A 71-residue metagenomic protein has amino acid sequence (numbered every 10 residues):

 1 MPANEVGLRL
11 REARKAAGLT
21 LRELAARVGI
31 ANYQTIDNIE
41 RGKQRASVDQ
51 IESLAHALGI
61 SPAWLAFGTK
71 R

Functional and structural regions predicted by a protein language model:
M1-A16, A63: A short, Lys/Arg-rich alpha-helix, primarily the initiator
R11, R22, E52: Residues within the helices of the helix-turn-helix
R14, A25, A55: The alpha-helix within a helix-turn-helix
K15, G29, R41, K70: Residue-level detection of the helix-turn-helix DNA-binding "recognition helix"
G18, G42-H56: Short, basic-rich loop-to-helix N-cap that marks the start of a DNA-contacting helix
G18-N38: Short alpha-helical DNA-recognition segment
Q34-N38, D49, F67: Base-recognition residues in the alpha-helical recognition helix of bacterial helix-turn-helix
G59-R71: Short C-terminal boundary/hinge segments that cap the last helix of small helical domains
